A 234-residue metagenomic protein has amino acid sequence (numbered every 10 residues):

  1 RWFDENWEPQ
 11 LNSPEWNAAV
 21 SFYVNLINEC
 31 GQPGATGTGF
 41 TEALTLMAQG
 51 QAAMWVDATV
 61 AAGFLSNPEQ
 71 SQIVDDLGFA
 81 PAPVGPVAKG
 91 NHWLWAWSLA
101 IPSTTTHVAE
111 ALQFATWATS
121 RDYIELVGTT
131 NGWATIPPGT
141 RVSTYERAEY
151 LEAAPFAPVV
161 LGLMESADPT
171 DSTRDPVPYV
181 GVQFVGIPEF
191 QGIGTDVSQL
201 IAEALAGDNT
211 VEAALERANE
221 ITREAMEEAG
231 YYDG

Functional and structural regions predicted by a protein language model:
E5-G37, G78-A82: Glycine-centered hinge/linker elements that transmit conformational signals in sensory and ligand-binding systems
C30, P68-V74, A204: Short helix-capping segments at alpha-helix termini
G34-Q49: Short helix-initiation/N-cap motifs at beta->coil->alpha
M47, V211-E224: Short, well-structured alpha-helical segments that form the helix of a local strand-helix-strand
Q49-A58: Alpha-to-beta junction loops
V60-I73, G85-T195, D233-G234: C-terminal lobe and pocket-closing loops of periplasmic/extracytoplasmic Venus-flytrap solute-binding proteins
G192-G207: Solvent-exposed, amphipathic alpha-helical segments
T222-Y232: Short arginine-rich
